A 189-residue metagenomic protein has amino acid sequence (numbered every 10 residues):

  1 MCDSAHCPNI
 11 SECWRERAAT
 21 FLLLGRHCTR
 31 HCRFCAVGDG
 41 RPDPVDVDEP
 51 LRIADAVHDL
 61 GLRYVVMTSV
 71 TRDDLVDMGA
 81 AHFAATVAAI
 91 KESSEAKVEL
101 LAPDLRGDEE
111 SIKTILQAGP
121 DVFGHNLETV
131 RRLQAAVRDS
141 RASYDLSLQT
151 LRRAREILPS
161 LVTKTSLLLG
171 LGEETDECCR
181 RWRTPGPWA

Functional and structural regions predicted by a protein language model:
M1-S11: An N-cap/entry alpha-helix motif that binds or orients negatively charged groups
R15-V122, L127-A135, Y144-S160, T165 (+2 more regions): Conserved Radical SAM active-site core
R138: Gly/Pro-rich active-site loop or hairpin
